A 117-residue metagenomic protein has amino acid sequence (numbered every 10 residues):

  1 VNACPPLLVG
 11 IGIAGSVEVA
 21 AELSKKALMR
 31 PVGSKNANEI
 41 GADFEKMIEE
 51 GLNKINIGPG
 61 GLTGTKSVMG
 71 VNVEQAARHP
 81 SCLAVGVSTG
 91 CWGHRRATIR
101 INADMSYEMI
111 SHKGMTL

Functional and structural regions predicted by a protein language model:
V1-L117: Non-transmembrane, aqueous-exposed alpha-helical and coiled segments at domain scale
